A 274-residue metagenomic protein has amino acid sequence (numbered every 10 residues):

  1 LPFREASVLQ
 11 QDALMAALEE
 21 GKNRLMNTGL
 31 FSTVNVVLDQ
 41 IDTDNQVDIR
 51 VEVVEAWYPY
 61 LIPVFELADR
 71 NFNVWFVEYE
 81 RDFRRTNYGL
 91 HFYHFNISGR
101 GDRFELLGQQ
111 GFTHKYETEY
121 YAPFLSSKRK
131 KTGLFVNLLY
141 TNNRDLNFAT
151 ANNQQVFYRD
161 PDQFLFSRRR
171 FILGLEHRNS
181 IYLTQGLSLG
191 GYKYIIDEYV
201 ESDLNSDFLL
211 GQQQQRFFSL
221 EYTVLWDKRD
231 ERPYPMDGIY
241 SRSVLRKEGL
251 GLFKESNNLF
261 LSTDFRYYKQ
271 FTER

Functional and structural regions predicted by a protein language model:
L1-V8: Acidic/histidine-rich, surface-exposed loop or edge segments in extracytoplasmic proteins
V8-L9, A13-I41: Short acidic amphipathic segments
L9-A17, M26, E80, R84 (+4 more regions): Extracytoplasmic/periplasmic, Sec-exported soluble proteins
A17-E20, N87, E119, F260 (+1 more regions): Long, highly charged amphipathic alpha-helices
N27-L30, N35, Q46-E221, W226-R229 (+1 more regions): Gram-negative/organellar outer-membrane beta-barrel architecture
L210, F217-R274: C-terminal outer-membrane beta-barrel translocator/porin domains of Gram-negative envelope proteins and their
